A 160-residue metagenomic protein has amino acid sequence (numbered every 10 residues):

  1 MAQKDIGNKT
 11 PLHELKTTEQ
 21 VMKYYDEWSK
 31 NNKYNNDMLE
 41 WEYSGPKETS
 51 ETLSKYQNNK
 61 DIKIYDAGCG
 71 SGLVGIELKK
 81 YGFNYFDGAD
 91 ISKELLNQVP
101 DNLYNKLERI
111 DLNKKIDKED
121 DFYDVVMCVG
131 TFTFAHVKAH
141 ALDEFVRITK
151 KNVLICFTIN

Functional and structural regions predicted by a protein language model:
M1-N32: N-terminal, positively charged/glycine-rich alpha-helical extensions of SAM-dependent methyltransferases
N31-S44: Class I SAM-dependent methyltransferase Rossmann-like catalytic core, especially the SAM/SAH-binding loop
Y43-I62: Conserved alpha-helix/loop element of class I SAM-dependent methyltransferases that forms part of the SAM/SAH-binding
Y65-I116: Class I SAM-dependent methyltransferase SAM/SAH-binding core
K115-V126: A short acidic, Gly/Pro-enriched loop at the edge of an enzyme's catalytic core that lines a small-molecule cofactor
C128-F132: Residues lining the SAM
A139-K151: A short glycine-rich, Lys/Arg-flanked "PGG" loop and its adjoining helix->strand segment in the class I
N152-N160: Conserved beta-strand signature within the Rossmann-like core of class I S-adenosyl-L-methionine
